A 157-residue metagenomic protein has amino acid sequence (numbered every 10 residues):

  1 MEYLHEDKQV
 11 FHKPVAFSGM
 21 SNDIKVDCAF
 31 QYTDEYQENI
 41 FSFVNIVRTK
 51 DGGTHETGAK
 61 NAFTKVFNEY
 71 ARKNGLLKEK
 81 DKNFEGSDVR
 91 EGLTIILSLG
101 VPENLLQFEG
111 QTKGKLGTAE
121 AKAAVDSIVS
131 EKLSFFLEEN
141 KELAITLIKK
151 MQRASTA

Functional and structural regions predicted by a protein language model:
M1-A157: GHKL-family ATPase ATP-binding module
